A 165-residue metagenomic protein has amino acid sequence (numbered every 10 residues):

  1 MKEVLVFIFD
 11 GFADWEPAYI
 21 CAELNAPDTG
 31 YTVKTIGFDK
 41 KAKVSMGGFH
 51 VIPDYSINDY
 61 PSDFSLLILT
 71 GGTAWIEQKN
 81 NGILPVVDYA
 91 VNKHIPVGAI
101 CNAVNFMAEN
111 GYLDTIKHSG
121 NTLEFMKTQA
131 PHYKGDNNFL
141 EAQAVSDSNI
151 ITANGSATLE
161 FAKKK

Functional and structural regions predicted by a protein language model:
K2-I8, F12, Y19, A26-D39 (+1 more regions): Active-site-adjacent pocket-lining segments in enzyme domains
K43-V44: Mixed-charge, low-complexity segments
